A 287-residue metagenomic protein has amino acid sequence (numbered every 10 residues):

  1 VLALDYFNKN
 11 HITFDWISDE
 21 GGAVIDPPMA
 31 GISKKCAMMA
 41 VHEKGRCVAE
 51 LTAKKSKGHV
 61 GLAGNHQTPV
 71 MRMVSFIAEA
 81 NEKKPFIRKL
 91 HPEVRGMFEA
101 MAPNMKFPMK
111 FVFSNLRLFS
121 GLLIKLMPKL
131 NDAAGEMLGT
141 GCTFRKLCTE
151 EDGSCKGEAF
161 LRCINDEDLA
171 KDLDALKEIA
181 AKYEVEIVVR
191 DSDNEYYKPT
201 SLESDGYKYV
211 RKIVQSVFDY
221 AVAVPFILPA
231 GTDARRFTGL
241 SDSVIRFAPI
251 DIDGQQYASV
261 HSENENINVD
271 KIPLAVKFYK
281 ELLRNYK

Functional and structural regions predicted by a protein language model:
V1, E20-I25, K57, D251: Acidic, glycine-rich active-site loops and adjacent beta-strand->loop/helix elements that engage anionic groups
V1-L4, M71-A78, R211, P273-V276 (+1 more regions): Predominant activation on well-ordered alpha-helical scaffold segments within soluble catalytic domains
F7-W16, G21-A49, V60-L147, N165-I187: Acidic-enriched catalytic cores of C-N bond-cleaving enzymes acting on peptides and small amides
K34-A37, G58-G61, N194-E195, A258-V269: Short beta-alpha connecting loops at secondary-structure transitions that line or flank enzyme active sites
L51-K55, C155-R162: Short, hydrophobic beta-strand segments
T52, D152, Y220-Y286: Zn-dependent metallopeptidase/amidohydrolase metal-coordination segment
I77-F86, K106-K110, S201-P249: Active-site-adjacent substrate-binding region of metalloamidase/peptidase-like peptide-processing proteins
F160-I164, I187-S204, F226-A234: A short beta-alpha structural unit
